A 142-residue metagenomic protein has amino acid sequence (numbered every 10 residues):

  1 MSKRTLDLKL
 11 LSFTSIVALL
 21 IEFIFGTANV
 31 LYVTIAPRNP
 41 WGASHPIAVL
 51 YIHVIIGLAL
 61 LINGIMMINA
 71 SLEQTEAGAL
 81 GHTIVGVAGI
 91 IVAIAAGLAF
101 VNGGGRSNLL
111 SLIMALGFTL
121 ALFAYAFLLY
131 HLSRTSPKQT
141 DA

Functional and structural regions predicted by a protein language model:
M1-A142: Polytopic transmembrane helical bundles with strong interfacial aromatic enrichment
